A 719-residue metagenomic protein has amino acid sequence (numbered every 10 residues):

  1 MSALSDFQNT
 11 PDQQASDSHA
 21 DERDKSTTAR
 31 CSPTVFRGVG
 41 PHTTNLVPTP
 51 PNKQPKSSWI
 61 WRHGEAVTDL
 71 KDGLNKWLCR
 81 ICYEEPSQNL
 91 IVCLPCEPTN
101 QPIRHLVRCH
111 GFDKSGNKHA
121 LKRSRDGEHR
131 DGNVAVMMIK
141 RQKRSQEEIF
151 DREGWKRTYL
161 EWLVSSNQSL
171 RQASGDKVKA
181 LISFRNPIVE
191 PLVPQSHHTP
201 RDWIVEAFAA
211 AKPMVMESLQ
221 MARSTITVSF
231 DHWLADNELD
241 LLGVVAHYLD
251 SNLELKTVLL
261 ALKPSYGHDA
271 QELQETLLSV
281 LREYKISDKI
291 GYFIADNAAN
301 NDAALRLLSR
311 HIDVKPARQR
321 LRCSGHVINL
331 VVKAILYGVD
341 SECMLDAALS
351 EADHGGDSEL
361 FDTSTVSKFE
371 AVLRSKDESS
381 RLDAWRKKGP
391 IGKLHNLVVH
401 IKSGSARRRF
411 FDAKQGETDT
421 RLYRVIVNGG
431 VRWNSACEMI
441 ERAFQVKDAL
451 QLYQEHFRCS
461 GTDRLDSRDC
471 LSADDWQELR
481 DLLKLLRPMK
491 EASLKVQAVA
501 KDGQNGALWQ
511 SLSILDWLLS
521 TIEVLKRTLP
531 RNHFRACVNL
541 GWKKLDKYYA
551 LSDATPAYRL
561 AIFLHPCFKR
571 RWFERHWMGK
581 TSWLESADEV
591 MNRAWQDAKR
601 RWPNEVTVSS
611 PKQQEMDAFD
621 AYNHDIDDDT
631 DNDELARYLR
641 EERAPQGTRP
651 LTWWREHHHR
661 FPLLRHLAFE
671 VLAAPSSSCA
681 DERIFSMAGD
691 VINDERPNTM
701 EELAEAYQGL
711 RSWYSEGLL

Functional and structural regions predicted by a protein language model:
M1-T49, H119-R123, Y248, R282-E283 (+5 more regions): Acidic, serine/threonine- and proline/glycine-rich intrinsically disordered low-complexity regions
S2-F184, H198-L219, R223, L242 (+5 more regions): A zinc-binding module initiation signal
T68-D72, I91-P95, S145-R152, N167-R171 (+34 more regions): Amphipathic alpha-helical protein-protein interaction segments
N75, S166, S174, K179-R386 (+3 more regions): Active-site neighborhood segments
D176-K179, F184, W233, D240-L241 (+7 more regions): Amphipathic alpha-helical/coiled-coil segments positioned at domain termini
L262-K263, A295, L450-N632, G647: Extended, C-terminal/distal alpha-helical "rod" segments
A303, L307, G325-D474: Metal-ion-coordinating, acidic/His-rich active-site neighborhoods of enzymes acting on phosphate-containing substrates
